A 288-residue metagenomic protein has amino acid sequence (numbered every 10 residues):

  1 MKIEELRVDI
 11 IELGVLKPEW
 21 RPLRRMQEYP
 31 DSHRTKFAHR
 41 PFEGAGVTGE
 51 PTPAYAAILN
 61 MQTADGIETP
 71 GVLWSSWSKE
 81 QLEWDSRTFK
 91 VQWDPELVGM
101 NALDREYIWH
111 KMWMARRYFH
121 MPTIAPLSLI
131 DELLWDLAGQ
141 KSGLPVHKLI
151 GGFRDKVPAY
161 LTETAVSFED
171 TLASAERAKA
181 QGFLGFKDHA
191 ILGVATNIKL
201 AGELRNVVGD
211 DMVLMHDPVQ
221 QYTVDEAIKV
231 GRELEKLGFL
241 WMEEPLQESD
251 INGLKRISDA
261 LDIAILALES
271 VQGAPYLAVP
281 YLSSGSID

Functional and structural regions predicted by a protein language model:
M1-S76: Structured beta-strand/loop patches that form or line metal/cofactor-binding pockets in enzymes
G46, Q62-K141: Metal- or metallocofactor-binding catalytic centers and their adjacent structured scaffolds across diverse enzyme
D65, K141-T164, L200, R205-M212 (+1 more regions): N-terminal small/glycine-rich loop or linker at the start of catalytic domains across soluble metabolic enzymes
G66, W93, I130, G143 (+4 more regions): Conserved, mostly hydrophobic/aromatic
H120, K156-D170, A190, H216-V224 (+1 more regions): Active-site mouth loops of central-metabolism enzymes
E163-L172, K179, V194, I198: Active-site beta->alpha loop and helix N-cap motifs at the rims of alpha/beta catalytic domains
R177-H189: Catalytic domains of carbohydrate-active enzymes, especially glycoside hydrolases
D188-D288: Catalytic core of soluble alpha/beta enzymes
